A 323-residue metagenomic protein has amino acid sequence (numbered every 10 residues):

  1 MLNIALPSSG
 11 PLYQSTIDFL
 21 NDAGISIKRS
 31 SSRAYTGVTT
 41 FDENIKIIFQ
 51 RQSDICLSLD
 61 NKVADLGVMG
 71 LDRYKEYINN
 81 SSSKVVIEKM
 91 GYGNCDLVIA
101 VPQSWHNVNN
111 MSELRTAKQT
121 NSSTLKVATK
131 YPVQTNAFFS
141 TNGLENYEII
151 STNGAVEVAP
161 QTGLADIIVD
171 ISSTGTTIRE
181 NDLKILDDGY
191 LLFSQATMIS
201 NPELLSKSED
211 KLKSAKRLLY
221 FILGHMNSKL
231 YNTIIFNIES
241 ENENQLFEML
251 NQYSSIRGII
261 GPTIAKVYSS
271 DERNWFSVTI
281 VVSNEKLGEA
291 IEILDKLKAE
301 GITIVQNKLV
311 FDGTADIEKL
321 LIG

Functional and structural regions predicted by a protein language model:
M1-N44, I48, M69-D96, W105-N109 (+1 more regions): Small-molecule-sensing regulatory modules
D42-D65: Short, structured active-site "lid" loops
I99: Periplasmic solute-binding protein
L114: Extended substrate/RNA-proximal surfaces in nucleic-acid metabolism proteins
